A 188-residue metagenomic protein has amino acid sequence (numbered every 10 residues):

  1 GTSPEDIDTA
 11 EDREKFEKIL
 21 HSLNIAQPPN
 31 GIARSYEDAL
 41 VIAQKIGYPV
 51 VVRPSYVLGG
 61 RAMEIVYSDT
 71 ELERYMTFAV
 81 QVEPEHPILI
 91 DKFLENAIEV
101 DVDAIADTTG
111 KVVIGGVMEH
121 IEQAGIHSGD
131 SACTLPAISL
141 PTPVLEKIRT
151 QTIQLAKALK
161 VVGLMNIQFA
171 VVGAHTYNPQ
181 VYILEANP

Functional and structural regions predicted by a protein language model:
G1-I167, V171-P188: N-terminal beta-alpha lobe that positions the nucleotide/phosphoryl donor in ATP/NTP-coupled carboxylate activation
